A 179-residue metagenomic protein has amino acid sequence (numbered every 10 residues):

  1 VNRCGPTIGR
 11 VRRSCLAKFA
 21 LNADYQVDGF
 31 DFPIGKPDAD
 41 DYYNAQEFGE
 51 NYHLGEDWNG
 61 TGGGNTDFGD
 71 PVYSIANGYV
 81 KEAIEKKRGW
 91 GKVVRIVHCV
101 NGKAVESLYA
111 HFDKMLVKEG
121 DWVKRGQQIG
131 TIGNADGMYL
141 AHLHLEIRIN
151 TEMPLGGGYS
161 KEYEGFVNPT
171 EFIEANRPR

Functional and structural regions predicted by a protein language model:
V1-K92, R125, N134, T170-R179: Surface-exposed, glycine-biased beta-strand/turn segments
N44, H53, H98, H111 (+1 more regions): Histidine (H) residue identity feature
N44-Y52, M115-D121, D136-M138, T151: Generic structural signal for short, solvent-exposed loop/turn connectors between secondary structure elements
D57, V72-S74, R95-V97, S107-L108 (+2 more regions): Structural recognition of the beta-strand scaffold that forms the well-ordered cores of secreted hydrolase catalytic
G60-G62, H98-V100, H111-D113, I147-I149: A mature extracytoplasmic/lumenal domain signature
G64-D67, R88, V100-V105, M153-K161: Short, solvent-exposed loop/turn segments that connect beta-strands within catalytic domains and beta-strand-rich
T66-F68, Y73, A83, V100-G126: Short histidine-centered loop motifs in beta-beta connectors
K92-I96, D121-R179: Conserved, short, structured surface segments that act as functional micro-motifs
